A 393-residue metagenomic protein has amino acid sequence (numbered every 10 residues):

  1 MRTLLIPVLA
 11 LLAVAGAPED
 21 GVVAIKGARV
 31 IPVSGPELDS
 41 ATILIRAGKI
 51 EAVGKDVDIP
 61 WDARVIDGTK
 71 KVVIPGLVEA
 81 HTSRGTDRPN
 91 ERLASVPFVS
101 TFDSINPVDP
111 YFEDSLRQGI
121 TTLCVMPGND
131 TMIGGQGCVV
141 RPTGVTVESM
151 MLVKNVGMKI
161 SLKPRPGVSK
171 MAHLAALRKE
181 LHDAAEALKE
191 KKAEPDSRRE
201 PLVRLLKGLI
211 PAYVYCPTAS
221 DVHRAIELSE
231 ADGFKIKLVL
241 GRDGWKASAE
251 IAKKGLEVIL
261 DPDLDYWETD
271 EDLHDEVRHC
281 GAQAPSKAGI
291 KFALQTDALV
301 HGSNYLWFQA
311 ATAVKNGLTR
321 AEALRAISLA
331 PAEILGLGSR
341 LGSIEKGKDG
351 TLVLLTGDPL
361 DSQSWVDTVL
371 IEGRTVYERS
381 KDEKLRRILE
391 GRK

Functional and structural regions predicted by a protein language model:
T3-G21: Bacterial Sec-dependent signal peptides at the C-terminal "C-region" and cleavage site
G21, V30, S34-I74: Histidine-rich, glycine-flanked metal-binding segment
V23-I25, I59-F102, E113: Replace "His-x-His-based motif
A28, I43, G48, K70 (+10 more regions): Divalent metal-coordination and catalytic microenvironments
A28-I31, D39, E333, E345-L389: C-terminal cap of metal-dependent C-N hydrolases
P89-N90, A94-V99, P211, A252 (+3 more regions): His/Asp/Glu-enriched, well-ordered alpha-helical/loop segment that forms or immediately abuts the divalent-metal
Y111, L116-I236, W365: Polyanionic/metal-chelating signatures
P195, V214-T218, L240-R242, D270-H279: A general structural motif
